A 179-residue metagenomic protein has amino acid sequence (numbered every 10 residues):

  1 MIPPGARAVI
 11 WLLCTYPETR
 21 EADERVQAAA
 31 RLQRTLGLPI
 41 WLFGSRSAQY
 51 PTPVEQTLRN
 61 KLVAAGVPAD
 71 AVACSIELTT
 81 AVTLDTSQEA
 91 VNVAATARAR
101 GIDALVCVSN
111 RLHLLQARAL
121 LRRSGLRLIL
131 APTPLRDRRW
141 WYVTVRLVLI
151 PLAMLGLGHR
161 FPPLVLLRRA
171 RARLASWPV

Functional and structural regions predicted by a protein language model:
M1-V145: A structural signal for short, hydrophobic/glycine-enriched beta-strand patches
W140-A170: A transmembrane-helix-recognition feature enriched in membrane-embedded lipid enzymes and envelope glyco-/phospholipid
R168-V179: Active-site cores that bind ATP or allylic diphosphates and position pyrophosphate for catalysis
